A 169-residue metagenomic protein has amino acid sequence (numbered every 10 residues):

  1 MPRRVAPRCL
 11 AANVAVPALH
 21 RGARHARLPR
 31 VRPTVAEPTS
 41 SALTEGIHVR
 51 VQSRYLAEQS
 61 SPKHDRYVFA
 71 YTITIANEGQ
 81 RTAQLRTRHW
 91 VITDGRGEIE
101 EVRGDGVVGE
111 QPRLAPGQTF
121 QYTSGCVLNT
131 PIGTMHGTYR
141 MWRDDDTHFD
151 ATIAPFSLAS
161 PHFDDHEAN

Functional and structural regions predicted by a protein language model:
A36-R66: Low-complexity, acidic Ser/Thr/Pro/Gly-rich terminal tails and inter-domain linkers that flank the onset of structured
R66-T72: Short, solvent-exposed loop/turn segments enriched in Ser/Thr/Gly
I75-G79: Asparagine-centered strand-capping/turn motif at beta-strand->loop junctions
R81-E100, M141: Short acidic, flexible loop segments centered on an aromatic residue
E101-I132: Intrinsically disordered, low-complexity Pro/Gly/Ser/Thr-rich segments with frequent PxxP/GP/PP motifs and embedded
V127-N169: Terminal connector regions
